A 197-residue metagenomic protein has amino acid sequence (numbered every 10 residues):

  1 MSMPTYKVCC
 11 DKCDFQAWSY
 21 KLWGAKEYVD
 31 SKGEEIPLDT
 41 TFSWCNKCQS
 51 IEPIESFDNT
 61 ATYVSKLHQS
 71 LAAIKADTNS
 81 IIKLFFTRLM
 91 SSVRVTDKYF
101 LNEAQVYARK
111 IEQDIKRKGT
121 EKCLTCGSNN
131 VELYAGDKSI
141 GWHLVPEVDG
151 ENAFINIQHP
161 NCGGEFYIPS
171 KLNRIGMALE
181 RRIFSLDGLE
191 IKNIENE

Functional and structural regions predicted by a protein language model:
M1-K7, E197: His-enriched metal-coordination microenvironments in redox/metal-binding proteins
Y6-F42, K47-E103, R109-K110, R117-N156 (+2 more regions): Short recognition patches in nucleic-acid-associated and regulatory proteins
N161-E165, P169-E197: Extended, charged low-complexity segments that frequently continue into or abut oligomerization scaffolds
